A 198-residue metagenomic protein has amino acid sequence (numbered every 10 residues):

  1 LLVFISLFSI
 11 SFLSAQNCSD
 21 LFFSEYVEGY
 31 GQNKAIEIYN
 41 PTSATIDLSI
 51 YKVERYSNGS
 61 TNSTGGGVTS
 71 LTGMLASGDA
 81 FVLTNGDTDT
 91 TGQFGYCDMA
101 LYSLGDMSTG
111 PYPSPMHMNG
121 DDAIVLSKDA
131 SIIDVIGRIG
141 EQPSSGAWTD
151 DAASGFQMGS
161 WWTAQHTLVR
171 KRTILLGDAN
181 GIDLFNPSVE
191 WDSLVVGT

Functional and structural regions predicted by a protein language model:
L1-C18: Bacterial Sec-dependent N-terminal signal peptides
A15-N58, M116-N119: A structural motif detector for short, solvent-exposed N-terminal "entry" segments of globular domains
F22-E25, E37, K52-R55, A80-T84 (+3 more regions): Structural recognition of the beta-strand scaffold that forms the well-ordered cores of secreted hydrolase catalytic
G29-Y30, P41-T45, S57-T61, G86-T90 (+3 more regions): Acidic glycine-/aspartate-rich tracts in secreted/extracellular proteins
T45, S70-M74, P115, G159-S160: Short, surface-exposed secondary-structure edge patches
S63-T91: Intrinsically disordered, low-complexity Pro/Gly/Ser/Thr-rich segments with frequent PxxP/GP/PP motifs and embedded
T88-S103: Short, Lys/Arg- and Gly-enriched loop/turn segments at beta-strand edges
D106-T198: Conserved beta-structured recognition patch
